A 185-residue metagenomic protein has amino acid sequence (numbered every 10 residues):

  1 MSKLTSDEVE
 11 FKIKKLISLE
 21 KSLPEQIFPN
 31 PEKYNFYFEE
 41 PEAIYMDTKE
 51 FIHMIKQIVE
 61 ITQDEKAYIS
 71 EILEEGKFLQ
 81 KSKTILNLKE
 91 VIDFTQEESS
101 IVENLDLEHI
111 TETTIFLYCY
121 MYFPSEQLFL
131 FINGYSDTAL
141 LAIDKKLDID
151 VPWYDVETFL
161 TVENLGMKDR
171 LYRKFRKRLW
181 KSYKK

Functional and structural regions predicted by a protein language model:
M1-K185: Structured alpha/beta or helical-core interaction and ligand-binding surfaces enriched in interleaved
